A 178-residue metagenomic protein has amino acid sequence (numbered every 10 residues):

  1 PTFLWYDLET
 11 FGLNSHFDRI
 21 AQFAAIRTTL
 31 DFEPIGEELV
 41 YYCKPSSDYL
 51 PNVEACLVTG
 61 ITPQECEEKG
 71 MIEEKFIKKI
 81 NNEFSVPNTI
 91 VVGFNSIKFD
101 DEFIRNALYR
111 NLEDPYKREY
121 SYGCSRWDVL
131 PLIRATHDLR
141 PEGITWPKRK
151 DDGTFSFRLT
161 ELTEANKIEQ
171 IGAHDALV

Functional and structural regions predicted by a protein language model:
P1-E9: Short, Lys/Arg-rich amphipathic segments at extreme N-termini
T2-F3, F17-I61, F84-V178: Metal-dependent phosphoesterase core characteristic of DEDDh/y 3'-5' exonuclease domains
L8-H16: Short acidic, Gly/Ser-rich segments with clustered Asp/Glu that frequently serve as metal-coordination loops in enzyme
G12, K79-E83: A generic secondary-structure signal
V58-K79: Metal-dependent phosphoesterase signature
